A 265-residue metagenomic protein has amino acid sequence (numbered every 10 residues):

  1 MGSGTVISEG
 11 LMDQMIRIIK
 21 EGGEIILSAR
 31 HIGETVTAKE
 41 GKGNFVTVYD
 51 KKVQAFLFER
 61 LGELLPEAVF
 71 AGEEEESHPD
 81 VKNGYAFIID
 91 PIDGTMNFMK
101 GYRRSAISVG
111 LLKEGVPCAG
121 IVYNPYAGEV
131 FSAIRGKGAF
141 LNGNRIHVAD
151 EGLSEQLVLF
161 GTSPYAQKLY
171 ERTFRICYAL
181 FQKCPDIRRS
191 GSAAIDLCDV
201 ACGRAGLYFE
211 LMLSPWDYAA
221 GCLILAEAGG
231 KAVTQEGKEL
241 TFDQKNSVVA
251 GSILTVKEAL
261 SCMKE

Functional and structural regions predicted by a protein language model:
M1-I92: N-terminal subdomain of lithium-sensitive/metallo-dependent phosphomonoesterases centered on the IMPase/IPPase/PAP
I26, D50, L61, T95 (+6 more regions): Residue-level signal for inorganic ion chemistry
I32-G33, S105, A133-K137, A226 (+1 more regions): A short, compositionally biased
T37-A38, G62, S77-P79, V122 (+2 more regions): Short secondary-structure boundary/capping segments
D50, Q54, E73, D90-D93 (+5 more regions): Acidic active-site catalytic centers that drive phospho-/nucleotidyl reactions and related ester hydrolyses
V81-F140: DPxDG-like acidic metal-binding loop motif
L141-N142, H147: A structural micro-motif at secondary-structure boundaries
V148-E265: An extended, acidic
